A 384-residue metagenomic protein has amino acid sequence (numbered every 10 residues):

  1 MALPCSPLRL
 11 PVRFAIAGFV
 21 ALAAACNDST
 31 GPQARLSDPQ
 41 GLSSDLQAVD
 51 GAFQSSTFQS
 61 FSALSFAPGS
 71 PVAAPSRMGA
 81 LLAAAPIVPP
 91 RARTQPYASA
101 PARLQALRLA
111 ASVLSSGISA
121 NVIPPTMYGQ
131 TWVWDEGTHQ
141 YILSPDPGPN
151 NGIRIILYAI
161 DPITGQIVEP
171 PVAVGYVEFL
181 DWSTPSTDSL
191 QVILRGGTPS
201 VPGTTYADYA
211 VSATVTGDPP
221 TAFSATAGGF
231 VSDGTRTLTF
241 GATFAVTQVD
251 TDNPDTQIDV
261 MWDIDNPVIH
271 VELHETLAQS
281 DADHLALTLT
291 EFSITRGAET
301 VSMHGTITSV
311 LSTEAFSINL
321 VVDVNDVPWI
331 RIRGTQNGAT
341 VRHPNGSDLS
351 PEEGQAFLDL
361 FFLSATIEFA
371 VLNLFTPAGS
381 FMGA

Functional and structural regions predicted by a protein language model:
A2-A15: Bacterial N-terminal signal peptides that target proteins for export
A17-V20: Processing junctions and N-termini across compartments
L22-A25: C-terminal motif of bacterial Sec signal peptides marking the signal peptidase cleavage site
N27-I153, V324-A384: N-terminal "mature head" segments of proteins
L109-G234: Long, acidic/polar, low-complexity amphipathic helices and coiled-coil-like
T164, T184, P199, P267 (+2 more regions): Generic "edge-of-domain/loop-turn" microfeature
T205-T214, T243-F244, F375, A384: Edge beta-strand at a domain terminus
T237-E353: Intrinsically disordered, low-complexity segments enriched in Gly and acidic/Ser/Thr residues that form flexible
